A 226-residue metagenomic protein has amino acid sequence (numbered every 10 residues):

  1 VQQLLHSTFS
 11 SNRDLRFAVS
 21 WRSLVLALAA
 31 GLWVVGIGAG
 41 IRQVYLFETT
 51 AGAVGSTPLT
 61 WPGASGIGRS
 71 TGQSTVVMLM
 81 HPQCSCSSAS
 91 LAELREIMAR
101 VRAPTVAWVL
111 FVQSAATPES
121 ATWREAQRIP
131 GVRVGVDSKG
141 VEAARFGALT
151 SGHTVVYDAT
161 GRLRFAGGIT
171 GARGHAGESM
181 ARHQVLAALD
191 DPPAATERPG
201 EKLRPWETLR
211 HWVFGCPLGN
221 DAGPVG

Functional and structural regions predicted by a protein language model:
S23-R42: Hydrophobic membrane-insertion alpha-helices, especially the h-region of bacterial N-terminal signal peptides
V44-T57: Ser/Thr/Pro/Gly-rich low-complexity linker/stalk segments immediately outside membranes or between
G55-S74, E93-E96: A short beta-strand-turn-helix
S70-L94, W108: Short active-site neighborhood of thiol/selenol oxidoreductases, capturing the structured segment around
H81-L91, A115-T117, T154, F214-G226: Short, thiol/selenol-centered motifs that function as redox-active sites or metal-ligating centers
S88-R128, G135-R145: Structural microenvironment flanking redox-active thiols in thiol-disulfide oxidoreductases
G131-V132, A148-V155: Structural micro-motif
D158, R164, G168-G226: Thiol-/selenol-based redox modules, centered on thioredoxin-like and closely related oxidoreductase domains
